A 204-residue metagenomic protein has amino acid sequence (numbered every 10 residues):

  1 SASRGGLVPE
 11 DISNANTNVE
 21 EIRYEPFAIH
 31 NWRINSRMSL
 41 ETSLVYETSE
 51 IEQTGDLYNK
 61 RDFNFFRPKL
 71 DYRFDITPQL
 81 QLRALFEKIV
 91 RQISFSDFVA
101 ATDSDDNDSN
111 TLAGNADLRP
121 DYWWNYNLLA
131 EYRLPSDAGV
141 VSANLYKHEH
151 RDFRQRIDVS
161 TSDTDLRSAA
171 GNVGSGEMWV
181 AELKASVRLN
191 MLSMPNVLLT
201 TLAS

Functional and structural regions predicted by a protein language model:
S1-P9, E52-N59, F95-A101, D108-T111 (+2 more regions): Outer-membrane beta-barrel translocator domains and adjoining extracellular loop/strand segments of Gram-negative
A2-R4, D75, L82-E87, R91 (+2 more regions): Membrane-embedded beta-barrel scaffold of Gram-negative outer-membrane proteins
A15-I22, L57-N64, D103-S104, A116-Y122 (+1 more regions): Replace "Gram-negative outer membrane beta-barrel proteins" with "bacterial and organellar outer membrane beta-barrel
E21-D56, F63-R73, L189, P195-A203: Surface-exposed extracellular loop regions of Gram-negative outer-membrane beta-barrel proteins
I22-A28, F66-L70, G114-A116, W124-L128 (+2 more regions): Hydrophobic, lipid-facing positions within transmembrane beta-strands of outer-membrane proteins
R37-L40, Q79-L82, S136-V141, M191-P195: Repeated loop/turn-to-beta-strand initiation elements of outer-membrane beta-barrel proteins
Y46-E52, F86-Q92, A101, L134 (+3 more regions): Transmembrane beta-strands of outer-membrane beta-barrel pores
L145-E149, R167-S204: Gram-negative outer-membrane beta-barrel transporters
